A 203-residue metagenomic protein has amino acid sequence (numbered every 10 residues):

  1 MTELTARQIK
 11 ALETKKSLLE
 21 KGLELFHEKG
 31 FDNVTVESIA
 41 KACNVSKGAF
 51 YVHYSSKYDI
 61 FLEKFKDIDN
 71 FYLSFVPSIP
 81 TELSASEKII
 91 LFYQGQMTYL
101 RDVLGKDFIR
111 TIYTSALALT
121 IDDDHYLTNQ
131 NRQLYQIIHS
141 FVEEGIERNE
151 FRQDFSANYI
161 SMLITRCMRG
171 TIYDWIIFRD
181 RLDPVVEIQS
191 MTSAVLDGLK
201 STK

Functional and structural regions predicted by a protein language model:
M1-E13, K203: N-terminal intrinsically disordered/low-complexity leader segments
E13, S17, K21, L25-D59 (+1 more regions): Helix-turn-helix
V36, F65-Y72: Short, basic, alpha-helical segments at the C-terminal edge of helix-turn-helix-like DNA-binding modules
E63, P77-K106, A157, S161-I164 (+1 more regions): Hydrophobic alpha-helical connector segments
N70-L73, I121-R148, N158-M162, R166 (+1 more regions): Amphipathic alpha-helical packing segments from all-alpha helical-bundle domains
I79, R110, T114-A116, W175-R179: Secondary-structure edge/capping motif, primarily at the C-terminal ends of alpha-helices and the immediately following
T98-D102, Y135, S140, E144 (+2 more regions): Amphipathic C-terminal alpha-helical segment
L100-D122: Amphipathic alpha-helical segments used for helix-helix packing
